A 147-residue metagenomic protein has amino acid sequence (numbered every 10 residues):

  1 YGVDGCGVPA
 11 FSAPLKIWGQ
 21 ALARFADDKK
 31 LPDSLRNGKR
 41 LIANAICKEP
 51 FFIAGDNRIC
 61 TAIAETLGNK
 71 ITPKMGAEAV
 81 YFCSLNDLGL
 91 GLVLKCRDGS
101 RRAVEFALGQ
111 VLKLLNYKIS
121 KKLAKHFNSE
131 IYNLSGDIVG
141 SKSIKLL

Functional and structural regions predicted by a protein language model:
Y1-P32: Active-site-proximal helix/loop microenvironment of the serine DD-peptidase/beta-lactamase transpeptidase fold
A23-L147: Structured C-terminal helix/loop/strand segments within mature extracytoplasmic catalytic/sensor domains
